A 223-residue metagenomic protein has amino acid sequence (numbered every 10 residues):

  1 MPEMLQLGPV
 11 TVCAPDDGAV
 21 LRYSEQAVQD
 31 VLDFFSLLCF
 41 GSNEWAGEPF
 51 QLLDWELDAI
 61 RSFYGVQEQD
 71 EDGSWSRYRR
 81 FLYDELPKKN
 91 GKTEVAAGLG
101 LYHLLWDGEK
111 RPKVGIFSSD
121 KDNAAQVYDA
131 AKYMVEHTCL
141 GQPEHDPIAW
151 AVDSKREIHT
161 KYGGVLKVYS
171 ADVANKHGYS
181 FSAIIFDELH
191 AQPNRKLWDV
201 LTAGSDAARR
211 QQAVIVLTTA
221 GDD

Functional and structural regions predicted by a protein language model:
M1-D223: Phosphate/NTP-binding elements of NTP-utilizing enzymes
